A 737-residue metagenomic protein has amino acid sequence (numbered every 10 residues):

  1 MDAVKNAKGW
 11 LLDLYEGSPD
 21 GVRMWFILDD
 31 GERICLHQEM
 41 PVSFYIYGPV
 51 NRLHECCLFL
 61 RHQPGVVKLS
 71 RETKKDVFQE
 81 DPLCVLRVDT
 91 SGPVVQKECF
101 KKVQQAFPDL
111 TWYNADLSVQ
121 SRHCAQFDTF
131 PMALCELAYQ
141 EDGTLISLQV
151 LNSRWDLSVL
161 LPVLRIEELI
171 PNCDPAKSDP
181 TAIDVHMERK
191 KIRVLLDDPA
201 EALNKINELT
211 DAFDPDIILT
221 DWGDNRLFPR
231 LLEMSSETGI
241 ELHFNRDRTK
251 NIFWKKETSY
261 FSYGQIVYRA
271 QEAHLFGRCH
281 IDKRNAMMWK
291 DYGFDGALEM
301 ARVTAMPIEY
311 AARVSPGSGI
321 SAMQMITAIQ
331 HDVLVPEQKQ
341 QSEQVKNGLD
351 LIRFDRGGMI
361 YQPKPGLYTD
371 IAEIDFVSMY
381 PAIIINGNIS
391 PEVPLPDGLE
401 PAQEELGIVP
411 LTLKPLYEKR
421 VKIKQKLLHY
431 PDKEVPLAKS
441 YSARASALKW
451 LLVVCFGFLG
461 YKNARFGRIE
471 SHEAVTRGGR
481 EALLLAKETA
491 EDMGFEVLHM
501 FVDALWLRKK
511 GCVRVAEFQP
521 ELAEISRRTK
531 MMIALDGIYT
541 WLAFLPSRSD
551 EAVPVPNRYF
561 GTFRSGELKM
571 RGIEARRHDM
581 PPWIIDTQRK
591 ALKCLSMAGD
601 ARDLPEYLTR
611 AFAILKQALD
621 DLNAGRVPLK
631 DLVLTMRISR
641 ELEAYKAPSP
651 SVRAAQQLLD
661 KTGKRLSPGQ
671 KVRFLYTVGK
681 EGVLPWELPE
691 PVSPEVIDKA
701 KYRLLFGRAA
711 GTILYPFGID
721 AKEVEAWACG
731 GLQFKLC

Functional and structural regions predicted by a protein language model:
D2-D211, S236, I240-H243, A286 (+8 more regions): DnaQ-like (DEDDh/DEDDy) 3′-5′ exonuclease domain used for proofreading and 3′-end trimming on nucleic acids
E16, M24-F26, M306-G387, P391 (+5 more regions): DNA-dependent DNA polymerase catalytic subunits
T90-Q96, N225, K510-V515: Helix N-cap motif at beta-to-alpha junctions
I170, D282, R420, L452 (+1 more regions): A residue-level signal for conserved active-site and pocket-lining positions in enzyme catalytic cores
S178-P180, E188, I217-R313, L451 (+1 more regions): Metal-dependent phosphoesterase core characteristic of DEDDh/y 3'-5' exonuclease domains
D211-A212, L232-I240, P520-R527: Short, surface-exposed basic-aromatic patches at helix termini and helix-loop junctions that form
D216-I217, D370: Structural motif
P365-L485, E491-M493: Helical catalytic core of nucleic-acid polymerases
